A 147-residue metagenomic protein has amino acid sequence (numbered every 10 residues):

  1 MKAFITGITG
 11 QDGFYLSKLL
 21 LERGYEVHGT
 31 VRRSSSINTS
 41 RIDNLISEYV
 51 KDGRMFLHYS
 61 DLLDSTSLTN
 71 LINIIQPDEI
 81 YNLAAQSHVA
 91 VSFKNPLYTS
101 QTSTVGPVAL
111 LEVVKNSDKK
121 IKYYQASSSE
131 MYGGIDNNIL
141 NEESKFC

Functional and structural regions predicted by a protein language model:
M1-C147: N-terminal Rossmann-like NAD(P)+-binding domain of SDR-like oxidoreductases, especially those catalyzing
